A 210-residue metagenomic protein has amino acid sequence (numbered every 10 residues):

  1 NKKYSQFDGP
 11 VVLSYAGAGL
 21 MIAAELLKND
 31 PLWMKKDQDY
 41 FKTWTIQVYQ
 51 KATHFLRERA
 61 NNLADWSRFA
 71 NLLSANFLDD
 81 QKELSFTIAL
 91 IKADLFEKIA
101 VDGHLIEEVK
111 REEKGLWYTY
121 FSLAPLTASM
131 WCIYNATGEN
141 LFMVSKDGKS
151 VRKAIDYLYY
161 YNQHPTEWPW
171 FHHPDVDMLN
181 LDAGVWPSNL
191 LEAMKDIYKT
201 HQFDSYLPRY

Functional and structural regions predicted by a protein language model:
N1-T137, G148: Aromatic-lined, polymer-binding surfaces characteristic of secreted/periplasmic polysaccharide-degrading enzymes
F142-Y210: CBM-like carbohydrate-recognition segments
